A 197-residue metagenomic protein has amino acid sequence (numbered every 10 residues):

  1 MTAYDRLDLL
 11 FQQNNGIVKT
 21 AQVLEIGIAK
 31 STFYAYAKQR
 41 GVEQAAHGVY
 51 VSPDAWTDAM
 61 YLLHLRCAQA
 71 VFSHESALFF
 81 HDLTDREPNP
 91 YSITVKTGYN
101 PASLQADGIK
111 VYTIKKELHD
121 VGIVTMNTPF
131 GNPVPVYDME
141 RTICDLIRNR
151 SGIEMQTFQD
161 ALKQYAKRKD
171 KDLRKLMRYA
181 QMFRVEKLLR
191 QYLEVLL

Functional and structural regions predicted by a protein language model:
T2-G16: Short amphipathic alpha-helical interface segments
R6, I17-Q22, A45, V49-L197: Nucleic-acid-binding surface
E25-I26: Residues within the alpha-helical elements of helix-turn-helix
A37: DNA major-groove recognition helix of helix-turn-helix
R40: Glycine-centered, phosphate/nucleic-acid-interacting loop/turn motifs that mediate DNA/RNA or nucleotide
